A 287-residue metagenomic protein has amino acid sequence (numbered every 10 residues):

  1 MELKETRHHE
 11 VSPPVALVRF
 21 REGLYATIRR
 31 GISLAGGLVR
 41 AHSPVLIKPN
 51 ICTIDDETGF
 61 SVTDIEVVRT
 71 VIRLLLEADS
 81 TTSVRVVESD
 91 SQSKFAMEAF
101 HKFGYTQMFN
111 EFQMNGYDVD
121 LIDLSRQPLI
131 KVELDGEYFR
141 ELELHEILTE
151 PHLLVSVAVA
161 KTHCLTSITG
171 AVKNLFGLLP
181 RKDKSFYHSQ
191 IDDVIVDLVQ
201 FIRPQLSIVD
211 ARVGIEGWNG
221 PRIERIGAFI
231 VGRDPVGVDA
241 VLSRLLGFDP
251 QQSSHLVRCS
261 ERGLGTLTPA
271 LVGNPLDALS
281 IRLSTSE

Functional and structural regions predicted by a protein language model:
M1-E287: N-terminal and secondary-structure boundary signal
